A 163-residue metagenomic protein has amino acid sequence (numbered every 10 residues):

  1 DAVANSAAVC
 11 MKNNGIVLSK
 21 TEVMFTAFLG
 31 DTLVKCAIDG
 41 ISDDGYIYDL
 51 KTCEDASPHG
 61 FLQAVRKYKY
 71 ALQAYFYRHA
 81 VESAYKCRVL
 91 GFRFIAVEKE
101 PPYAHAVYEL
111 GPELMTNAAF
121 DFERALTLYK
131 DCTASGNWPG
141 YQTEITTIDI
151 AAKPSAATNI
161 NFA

Functional and structural regions predicted by a protein language model:
D1, N5-S6, S57, G111 (+1 more regions): Helix N-terminus capping/helix-initiation residues
D1-A37, Q142-T147: Metal-dependent nuclease catalytic cores that hydrolyze phosphodiester bonds in DNA/RNA, characterized by
V9-V17, S42-D49, E82-L90: Secondary-structure boundary elements
F25-A71: Non-catalytic protein-protein interaction segments used by genome-maintenance enzymes to assemble and couple activities
A64-R66, A71, F76-A163: Metal-dependent nuclease catalytic regions and adjoining charged, substrate-binding loops involved in nucleic-acid end
